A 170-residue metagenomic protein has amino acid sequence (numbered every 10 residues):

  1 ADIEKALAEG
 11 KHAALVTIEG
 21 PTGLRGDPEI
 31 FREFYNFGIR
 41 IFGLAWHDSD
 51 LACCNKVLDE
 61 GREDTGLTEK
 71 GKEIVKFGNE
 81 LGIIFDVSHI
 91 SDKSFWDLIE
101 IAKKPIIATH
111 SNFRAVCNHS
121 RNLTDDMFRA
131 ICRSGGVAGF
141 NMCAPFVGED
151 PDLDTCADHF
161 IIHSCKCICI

Functional and structural regions predicted by a protein language model:
A1-G61, N118-I170: N-terminal hydrophobic targeting/anchoring segments and the immediately downstream early-domain regions of hydrolases
D27-F31, C54-K56, S91-K103: Distinct, well-ordered alpha-helical segments
F37-D92: Metal-dependent enolase-superfamily TIM-barrel catalytic cores that perform enediolate-based chemistry
I39-I41, E80-I83, I101-I107, R133-V137: Glycine-enriched alpha-helix->loop->beta-strand junction motifs that scaffold or abut catalytic
E63-E80, L98-A108, D125, K166-C167: Alpha-helix-loop-beta-strand connector modules within alpha/beta enzyme cores
D86, I107-H110, G139-M142: Short, conserved beta-strand edge motifs with alternating hydrophobic and charged residues
D92, W96, E100-F113, H119-C132: Acidic, glycine-rich loop-and-beta core segments that form the ion-binding/anion-interacting portion of active sites
